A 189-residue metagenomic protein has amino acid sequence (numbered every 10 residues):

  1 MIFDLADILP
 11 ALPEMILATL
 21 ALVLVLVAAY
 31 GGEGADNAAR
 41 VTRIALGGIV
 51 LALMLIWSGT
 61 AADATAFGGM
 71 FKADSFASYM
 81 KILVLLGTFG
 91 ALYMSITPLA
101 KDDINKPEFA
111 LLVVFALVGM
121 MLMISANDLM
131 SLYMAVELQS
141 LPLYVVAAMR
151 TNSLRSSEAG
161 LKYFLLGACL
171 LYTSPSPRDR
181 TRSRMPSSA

Functional and structural regions predicted by a protein language model:
M1-R180: Alpha-helical transmembrane segments of multi-pass membrane proteins predominantly involved in bioenergetics
R184-A189: Hydrophobic alpha-helical segments, chiefly the membrane-spanning helices and signal/signal-anchor peptides
